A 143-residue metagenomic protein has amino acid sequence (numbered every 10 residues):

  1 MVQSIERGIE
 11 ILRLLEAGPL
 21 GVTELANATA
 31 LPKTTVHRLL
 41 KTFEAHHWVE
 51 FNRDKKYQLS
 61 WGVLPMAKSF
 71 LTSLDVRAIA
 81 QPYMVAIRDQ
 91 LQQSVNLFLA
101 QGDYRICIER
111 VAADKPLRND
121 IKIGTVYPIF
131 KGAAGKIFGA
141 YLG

Functional and structural regions predicted by a protein language model:
M1-R77: N-terminal helix-turn-helix
Q58-G143: Amphipathic alpha-helical effector-binding/dimerization core of metabolite-sensing transcriptional regulators
